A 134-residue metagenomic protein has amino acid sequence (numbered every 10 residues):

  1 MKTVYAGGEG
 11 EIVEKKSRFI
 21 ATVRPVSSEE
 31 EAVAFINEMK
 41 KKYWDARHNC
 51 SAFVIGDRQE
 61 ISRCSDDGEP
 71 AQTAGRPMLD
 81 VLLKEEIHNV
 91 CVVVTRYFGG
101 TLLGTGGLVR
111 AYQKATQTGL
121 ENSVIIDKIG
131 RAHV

Functional and structural regions predicted by a protein language model:
M1-T73: C-terminal regulatory domains involved in ligand/effector binding and gene-expression control
A46-C50, I125-G130: Flexible, glycine/charged-enriched surface loops at secondary-structure junctions
E60, Y97-G100: A short, flexible beta-alpha/helix-coil linker loop
P70-I87: Positively charged, aromatic-enriched nucleic acid-contacting surfaces
H88-F98: Glycine- and acidic-rich phosphate- and metal-coordinating loops
T105-V109: Conserved structured catalytic cores and adjacent interaction surfaces of nucleotide-binding/hydrolyzing enzymes
Y112-K128: Long, charge-dense
A132-V134: Conserved small/polar residues in nucleotide/adenosyl-binding loops
